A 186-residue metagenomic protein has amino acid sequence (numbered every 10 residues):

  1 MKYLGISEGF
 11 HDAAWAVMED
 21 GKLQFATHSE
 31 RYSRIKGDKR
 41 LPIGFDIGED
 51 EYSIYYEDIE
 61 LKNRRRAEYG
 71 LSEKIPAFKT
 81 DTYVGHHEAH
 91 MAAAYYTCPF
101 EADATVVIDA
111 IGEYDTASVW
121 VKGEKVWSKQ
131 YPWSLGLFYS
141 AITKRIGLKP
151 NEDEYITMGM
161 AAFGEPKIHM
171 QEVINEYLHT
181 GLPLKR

Functional and structural regions predicted by a protein language model:
M1-R186: Short acidic/glycine-rich loops and adjacent helix/strand connectors that line catalytic pockets where negatively
